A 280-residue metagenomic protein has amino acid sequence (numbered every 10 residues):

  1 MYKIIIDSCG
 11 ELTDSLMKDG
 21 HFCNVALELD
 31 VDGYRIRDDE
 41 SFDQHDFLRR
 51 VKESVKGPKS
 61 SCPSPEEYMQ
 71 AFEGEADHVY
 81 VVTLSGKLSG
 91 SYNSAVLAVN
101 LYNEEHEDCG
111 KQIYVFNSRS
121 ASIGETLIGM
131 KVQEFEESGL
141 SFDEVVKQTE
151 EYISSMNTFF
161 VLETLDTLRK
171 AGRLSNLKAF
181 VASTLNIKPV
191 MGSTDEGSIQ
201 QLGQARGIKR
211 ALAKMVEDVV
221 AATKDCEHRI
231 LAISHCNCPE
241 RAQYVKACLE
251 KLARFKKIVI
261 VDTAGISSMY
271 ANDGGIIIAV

Functional and structural regions predicted by a protein language model:
M1-Y2, A76: Local beta-strand N-terminus motif with an aromatic residue
Y2-C62, E67: N-terminal glycine-rich anion-binding loop in soluble enzyme alpha/beta folds
K3, C9-C23, E28, L88-S91 (+4 more regions): Mixed-charge interfacial surface used for oligomerization/domain docking and macromolecular partner engagement
D32, D108-I113: Repeat-mediated protein-protein interaction surfaces in helical alpha-solenoids
K59, V81, V115, A232-I233: Short catalytic-loop micro-motif centered on adjacent basic/acidic residues
P63-V79, T83-D108: Active-site cofactor/cluster-binding pocket
